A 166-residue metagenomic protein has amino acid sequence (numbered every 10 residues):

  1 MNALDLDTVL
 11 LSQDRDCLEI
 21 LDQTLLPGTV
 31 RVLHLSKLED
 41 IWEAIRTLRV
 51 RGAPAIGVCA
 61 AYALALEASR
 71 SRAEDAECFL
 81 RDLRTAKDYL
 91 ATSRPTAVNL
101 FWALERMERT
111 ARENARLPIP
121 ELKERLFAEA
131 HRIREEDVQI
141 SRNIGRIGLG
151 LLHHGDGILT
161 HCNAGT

Functional and structural regions predicted by a protein language model:
M1-E39, E43-R46: Positively charged, low-complexity intrinsically disordered leader regions
R49-T166: N-terminal active-site beta-alpha-beta segment that forms phosphate/nucleotide-binding and substrate-recognition loops
